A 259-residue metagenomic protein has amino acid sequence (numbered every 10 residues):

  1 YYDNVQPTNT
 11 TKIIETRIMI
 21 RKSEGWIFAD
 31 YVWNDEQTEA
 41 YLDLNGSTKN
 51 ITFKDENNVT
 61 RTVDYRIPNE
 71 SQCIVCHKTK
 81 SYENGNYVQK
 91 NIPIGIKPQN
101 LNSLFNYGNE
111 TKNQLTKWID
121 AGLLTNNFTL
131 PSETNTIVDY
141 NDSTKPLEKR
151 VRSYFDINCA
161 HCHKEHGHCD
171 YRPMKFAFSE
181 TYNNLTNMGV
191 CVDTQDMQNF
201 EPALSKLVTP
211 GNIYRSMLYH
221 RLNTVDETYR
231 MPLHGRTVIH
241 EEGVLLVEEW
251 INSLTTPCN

Functional and structural regions predicted by a protein language model:
Y1-S153: Extended surface/linker regions that mediate inter-domain or inter-protein docking in multi-component redox
W26, S103-V151, H161-G167, K175-P257: Electron-transfer interface patches adjacent to heme c in soluble/periplasmic c-type cytochromes and di-/multiheme
E56-R61, Y65, Y171-P173, E249-S253: Generic detector of bulky aromatic hydrophobic side chains
E70-N91, I157-A177, Y182-N184, S253-N259: Periplasmic/extracellular electron-transfer cofactor-ligation site, primarily the c-type cytochrome heme-c attachment
